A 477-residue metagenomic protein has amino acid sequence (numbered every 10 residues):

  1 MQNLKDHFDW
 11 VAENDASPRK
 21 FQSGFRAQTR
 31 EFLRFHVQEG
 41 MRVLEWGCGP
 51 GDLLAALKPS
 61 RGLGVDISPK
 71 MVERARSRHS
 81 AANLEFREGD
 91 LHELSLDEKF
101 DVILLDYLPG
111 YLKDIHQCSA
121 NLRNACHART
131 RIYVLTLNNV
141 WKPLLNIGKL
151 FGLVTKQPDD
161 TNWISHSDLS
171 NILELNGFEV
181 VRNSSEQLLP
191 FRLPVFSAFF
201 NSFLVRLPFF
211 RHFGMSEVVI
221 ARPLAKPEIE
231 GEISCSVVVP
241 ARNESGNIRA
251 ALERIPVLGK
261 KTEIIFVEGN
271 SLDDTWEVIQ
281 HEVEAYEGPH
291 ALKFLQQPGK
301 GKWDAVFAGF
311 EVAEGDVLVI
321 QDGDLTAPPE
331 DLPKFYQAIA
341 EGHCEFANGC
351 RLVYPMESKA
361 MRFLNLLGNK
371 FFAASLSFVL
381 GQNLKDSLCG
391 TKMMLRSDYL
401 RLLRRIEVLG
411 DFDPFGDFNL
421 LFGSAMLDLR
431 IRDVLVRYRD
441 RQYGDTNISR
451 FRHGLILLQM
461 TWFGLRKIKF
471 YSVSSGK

Functional and structural regions predicted by a protein language model:
M1-V37, P194, F203: Conserved class I S-adenosyl-L-methionine
G49-H92: Class I SAM-dependent methyltransferase SAM/SAH-binding core
H116-A128: A short glycine-rich, Lys/Arg-flanked "PGG" loop and its adjoining helix->strand segment in the class I
K142-K156, N162, Q297-V312, P329-G410 (+2 more regions): Acceptor/aglycone-binding surface of glycosyltransferases and processive sugar-polymer synthases
N201-C235, V239, A250-V257, R405-K477: Hydrophobic helical membrane-anchoring modules
E268-E277: A conserved acidic beta->alpha catalytic loop
W276-V312: Conserved donor nucleotide-binding strand/loop of the catalytic core
L318: Short aromatic/hydrophobic "clamp" motif used to bind/position activated sugar donors
